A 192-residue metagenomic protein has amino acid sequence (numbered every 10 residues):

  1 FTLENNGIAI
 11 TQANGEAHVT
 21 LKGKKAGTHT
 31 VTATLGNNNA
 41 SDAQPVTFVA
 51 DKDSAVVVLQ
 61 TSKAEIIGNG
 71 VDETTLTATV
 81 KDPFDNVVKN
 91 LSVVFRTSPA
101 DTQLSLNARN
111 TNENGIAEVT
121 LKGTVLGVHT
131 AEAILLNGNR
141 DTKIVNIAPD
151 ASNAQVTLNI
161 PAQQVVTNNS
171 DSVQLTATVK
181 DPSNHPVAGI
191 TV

Functional and structural regions predicted by a protein language model:
F1-V192: The feature marks long extracellular or luminal low-complexity segments
